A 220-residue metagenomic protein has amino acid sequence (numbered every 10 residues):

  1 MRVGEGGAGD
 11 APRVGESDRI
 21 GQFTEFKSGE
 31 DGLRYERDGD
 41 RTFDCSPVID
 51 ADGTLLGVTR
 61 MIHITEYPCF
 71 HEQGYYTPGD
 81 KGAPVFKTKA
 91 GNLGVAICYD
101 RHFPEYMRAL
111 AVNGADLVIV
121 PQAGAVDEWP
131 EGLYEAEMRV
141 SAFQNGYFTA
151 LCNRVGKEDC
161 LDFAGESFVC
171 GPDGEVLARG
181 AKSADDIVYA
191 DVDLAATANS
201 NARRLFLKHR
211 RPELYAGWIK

Functional and structural regions predicted by a protein language model:
R2-G4, F26, R37-N113, V126-V140 (+1 more regions): Active-site catalytic loop in hydrolytic enzyme cores
R2-S28, N92, R101-I187: CN hydrolase (nitrilase-like) catalytic-core segments centered on the catalytic cysteine and neighboring Lys/Glu
F23, G32-Y35: Recurrent small/Gly-Pro-centered beta-turn motifs in extracellular repeat architectures
C45-V48, P84, S167-V169, I187-A190: Short beta-strand scaffold segments in enzyme catalytic cores
T59, F86, C152, G180 (+1 more regions): Hydrophobic residues at beta-strand termini and immediately following loops that shape nucleotide-binding pockets
G171, D191-N199: Structured C-terminal cap/extension of enzyme domains
T197-K220: A conserved C-terminal secondary-structure "cap"
